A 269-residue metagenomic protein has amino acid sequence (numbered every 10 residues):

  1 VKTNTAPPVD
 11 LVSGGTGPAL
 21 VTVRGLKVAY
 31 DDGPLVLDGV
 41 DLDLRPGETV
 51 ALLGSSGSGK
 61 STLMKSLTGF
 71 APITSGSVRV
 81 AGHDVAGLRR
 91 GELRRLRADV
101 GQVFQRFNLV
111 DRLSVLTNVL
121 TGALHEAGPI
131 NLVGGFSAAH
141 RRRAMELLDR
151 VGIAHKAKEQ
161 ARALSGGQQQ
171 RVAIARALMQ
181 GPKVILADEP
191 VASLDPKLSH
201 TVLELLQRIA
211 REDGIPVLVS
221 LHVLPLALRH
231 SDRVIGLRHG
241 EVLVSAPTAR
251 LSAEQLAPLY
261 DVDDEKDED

Functional and structural regions predicted by a protein language model:
L53-S55: The feature captures the beta-strand-to-loop junction immediately N-terminal to the Walker
T68: Helix-to-loop junction immediately C-terminal to a conserved catalytic motif
G76-D84: Conserved ABC transporter NBD signature motif
D84, A127-H155: Conserved ABC ATPase "signature" region
Q160-L164, Q168: Conserved ABC ATPase signature
G181: Conserved catalytic motifs of ABC-family nucleotide-binding domains
I185-D188: Catalytic Walker B motif of ABC-type/P-loop ATPase nucleotide-binding domains
